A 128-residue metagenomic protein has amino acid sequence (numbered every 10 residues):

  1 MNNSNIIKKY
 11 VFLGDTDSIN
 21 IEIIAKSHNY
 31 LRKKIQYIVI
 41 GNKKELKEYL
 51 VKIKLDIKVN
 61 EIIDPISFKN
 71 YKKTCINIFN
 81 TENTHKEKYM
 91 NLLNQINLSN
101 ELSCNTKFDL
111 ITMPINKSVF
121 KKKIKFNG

Functional and structural regions predicted by a protein language model:
N2-G128: Contiguous, glycine/small-aliphatic-enriched amphipathic segments in soluble metabolic enzymes
